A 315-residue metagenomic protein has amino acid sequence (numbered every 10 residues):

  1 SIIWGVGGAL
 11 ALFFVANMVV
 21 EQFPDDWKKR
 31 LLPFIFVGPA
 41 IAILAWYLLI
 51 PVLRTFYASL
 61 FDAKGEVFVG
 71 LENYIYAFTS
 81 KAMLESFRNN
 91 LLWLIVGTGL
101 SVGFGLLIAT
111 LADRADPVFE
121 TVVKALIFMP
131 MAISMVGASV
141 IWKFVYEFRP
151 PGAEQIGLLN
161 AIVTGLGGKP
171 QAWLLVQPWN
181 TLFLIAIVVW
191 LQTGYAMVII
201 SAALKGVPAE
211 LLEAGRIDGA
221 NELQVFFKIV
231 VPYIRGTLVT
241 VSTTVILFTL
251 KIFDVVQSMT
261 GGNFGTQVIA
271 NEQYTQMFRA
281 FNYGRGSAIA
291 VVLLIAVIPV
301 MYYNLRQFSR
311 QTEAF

Functional and structural regions predicted by a protein language model:
S1-D26: Transmembrane alpha-helices
F23-W27, K228-V231: Short, Lys/Arg-rich N-terminal segment immediately upstream of the first membrane anchor
L32-F315: A structural signal for multi-pass alpha-helical bundles of membrane permease subunits that mediate small-molecule
